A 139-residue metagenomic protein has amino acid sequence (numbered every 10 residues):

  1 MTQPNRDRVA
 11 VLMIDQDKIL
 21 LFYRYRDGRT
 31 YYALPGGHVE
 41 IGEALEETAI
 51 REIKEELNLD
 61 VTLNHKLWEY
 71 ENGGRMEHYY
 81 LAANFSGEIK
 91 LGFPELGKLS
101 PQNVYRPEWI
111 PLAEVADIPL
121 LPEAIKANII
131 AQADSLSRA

Functional and structural regions predicted by a protein language model:
M1-I19, I41: Conserved N-terminal beta-strand and adjoining loop/helix that marks the start of the Nudix/MutT-like hydrolase domain
M13-Q16, R24, A82-N84: Active-site beta-strand termini and strand-to-loop segments that position acidic
L20-L21, E77: General beta-strand recognition
D27-T30: A conserved beta-turn-beta hairpin within the catalytic core of GNAT-like acetyltransferases that forms part
L34-K66: The catalytic Nudix box helix
V39, V115-I118: A generic structural signal for short hydrophobic patches within well-formed alpha-helices
E71-L96, E108-E114, K126-L136: Active-site-adjacent beta-strand/loop module that shapes the phosphate/pyrophosphate-binding cleft
V104-Y105: Non-DNA-binding regulatory cores of transcription-related proteins, predominantly C-terminal effector-binding
